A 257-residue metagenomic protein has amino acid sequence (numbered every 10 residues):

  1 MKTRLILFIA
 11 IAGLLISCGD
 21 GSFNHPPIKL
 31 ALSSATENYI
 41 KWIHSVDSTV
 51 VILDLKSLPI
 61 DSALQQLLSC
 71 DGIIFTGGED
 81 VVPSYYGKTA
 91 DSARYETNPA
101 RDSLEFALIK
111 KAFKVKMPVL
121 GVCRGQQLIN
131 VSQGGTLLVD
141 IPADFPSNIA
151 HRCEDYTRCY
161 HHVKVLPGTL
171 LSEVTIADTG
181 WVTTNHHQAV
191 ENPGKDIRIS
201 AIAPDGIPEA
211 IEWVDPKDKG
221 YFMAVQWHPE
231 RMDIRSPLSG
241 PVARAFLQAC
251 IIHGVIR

Functional and structural regions predicted by a protein language model:
K2-L5, L15-L120, N130-L138, P142-V174 (+5 more regions): N-terminal beta1-alpha1 cap of cysteine-dependent amidohydrolase-like domains
I11-G13: Repetitive helical segments and hydrophobic/amphipathic motifs
C123: Conserved G/P- and acidic residue-centered "switch" motifs that form tight phosphate/ATP-binding loops in soluble
Q126-L128: Hydrophobic, aromatic-enriched interface-forming segments
G220-R231: Short helix/strand-capping connector loops at secondary-structure junctions
